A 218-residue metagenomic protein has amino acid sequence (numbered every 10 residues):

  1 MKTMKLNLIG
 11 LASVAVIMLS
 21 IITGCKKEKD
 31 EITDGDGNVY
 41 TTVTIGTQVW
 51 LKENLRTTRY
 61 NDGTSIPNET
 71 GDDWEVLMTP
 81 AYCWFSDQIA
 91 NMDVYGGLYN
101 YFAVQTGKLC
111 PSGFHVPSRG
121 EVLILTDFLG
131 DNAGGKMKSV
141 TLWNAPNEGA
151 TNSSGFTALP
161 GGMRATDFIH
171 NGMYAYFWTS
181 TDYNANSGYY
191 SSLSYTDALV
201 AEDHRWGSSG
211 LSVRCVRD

Functional and structural regions predicted by a protein language model:
M1-K2, V122: Short intrinsically disordered, low-complexity coil segments enriched in acidic
K2-A12: Bacterial N-terminal signal peptides that target proteins for export
S20-G24: C-terminal motif of bacterial Sec signal peptides marking the signal peptidase cleavage site
K27-D218: Conserved positions within compact, well-structured domain cores
